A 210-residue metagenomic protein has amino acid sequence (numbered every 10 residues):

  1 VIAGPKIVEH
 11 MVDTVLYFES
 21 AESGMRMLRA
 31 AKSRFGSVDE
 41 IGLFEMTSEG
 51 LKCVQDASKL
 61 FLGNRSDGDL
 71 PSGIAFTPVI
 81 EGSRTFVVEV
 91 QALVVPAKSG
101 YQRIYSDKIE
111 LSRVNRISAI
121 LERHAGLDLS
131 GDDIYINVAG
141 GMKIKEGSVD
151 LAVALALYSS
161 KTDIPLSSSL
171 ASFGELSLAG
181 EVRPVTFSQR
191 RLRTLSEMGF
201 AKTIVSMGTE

Functional and structural regions predicted by a protein language model:
V1-E210: Peripheral, non-AAA+ core regions of ATP-driven protein-machinery
